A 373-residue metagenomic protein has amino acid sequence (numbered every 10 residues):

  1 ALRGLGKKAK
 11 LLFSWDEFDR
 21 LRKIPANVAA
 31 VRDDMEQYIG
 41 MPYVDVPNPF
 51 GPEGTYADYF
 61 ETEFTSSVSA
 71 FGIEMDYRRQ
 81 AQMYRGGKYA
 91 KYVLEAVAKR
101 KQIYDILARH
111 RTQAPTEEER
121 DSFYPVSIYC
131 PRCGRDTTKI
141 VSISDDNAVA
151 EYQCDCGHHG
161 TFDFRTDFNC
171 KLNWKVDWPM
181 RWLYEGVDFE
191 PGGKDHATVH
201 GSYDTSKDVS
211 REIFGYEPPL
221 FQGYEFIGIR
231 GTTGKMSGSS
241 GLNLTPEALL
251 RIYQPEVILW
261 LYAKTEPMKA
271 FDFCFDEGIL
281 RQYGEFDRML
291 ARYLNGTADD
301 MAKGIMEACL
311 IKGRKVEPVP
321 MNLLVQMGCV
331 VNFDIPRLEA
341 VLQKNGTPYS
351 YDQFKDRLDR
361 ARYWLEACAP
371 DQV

Functional and structural regions predicted by a protein language model:
A1-K8, S67, S127, G134 (+1 more regions): A glycine- and charged-residue-rich anion-binding loop/surface
A1-Y104, S206-D208: N-terminal Rossmann-like or analogous alpha/beta NTP/dinucleotide-binding catalytic cores that position adenine
R3, T62-S69, L94-K101, D105 (+11 more regions): A broad, structural surface signal
L21-I24, A108, V141-I143, L261 (+1 more regions): Short, solvent-exposed loop/turn and secondary-structure capping segments
D34-I39, K101-D105, C156, F164 (+3 more regions): Glycine-rich loops and low-complexity Gly/Arg-rich segments that provide flexible linkers or classic glycine-based
V44-F60, L107-S127, P131-C133, P255-E266 (+1 more regions): Hydrophobic transmembrane alpha-helix bundles
I73-P246: Active-site cores that bind ATP or allylic diphosphates and position pyrophosphate for catalysis
T198, Y203, E225-Q372: Catalytic adenosine-cofactor/nucleotide-binding cores of aminoacyl-tRNA synthetases and other
